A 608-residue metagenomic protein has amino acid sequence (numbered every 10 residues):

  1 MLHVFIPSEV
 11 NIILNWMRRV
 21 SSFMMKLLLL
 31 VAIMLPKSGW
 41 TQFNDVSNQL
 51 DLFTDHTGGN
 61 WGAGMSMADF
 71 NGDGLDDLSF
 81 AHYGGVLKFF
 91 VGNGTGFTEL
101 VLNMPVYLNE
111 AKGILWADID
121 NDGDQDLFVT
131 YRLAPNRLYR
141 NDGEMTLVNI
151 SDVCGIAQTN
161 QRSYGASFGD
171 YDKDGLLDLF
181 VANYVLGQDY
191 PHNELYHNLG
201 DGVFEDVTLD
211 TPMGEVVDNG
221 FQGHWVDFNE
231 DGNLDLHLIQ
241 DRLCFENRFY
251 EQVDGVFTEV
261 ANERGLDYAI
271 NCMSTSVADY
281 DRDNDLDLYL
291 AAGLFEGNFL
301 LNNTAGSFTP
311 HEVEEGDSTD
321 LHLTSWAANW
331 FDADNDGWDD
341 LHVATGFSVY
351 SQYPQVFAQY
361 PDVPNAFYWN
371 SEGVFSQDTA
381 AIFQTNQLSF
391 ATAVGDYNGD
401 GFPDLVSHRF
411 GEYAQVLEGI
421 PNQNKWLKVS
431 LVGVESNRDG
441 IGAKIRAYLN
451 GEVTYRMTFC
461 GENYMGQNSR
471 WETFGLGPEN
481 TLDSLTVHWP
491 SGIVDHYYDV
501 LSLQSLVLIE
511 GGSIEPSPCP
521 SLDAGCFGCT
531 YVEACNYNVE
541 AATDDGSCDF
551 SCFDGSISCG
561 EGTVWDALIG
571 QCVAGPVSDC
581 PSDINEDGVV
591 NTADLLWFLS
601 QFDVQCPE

Functional and structural regions predicted by a protein language model:
W40-N60, V91-N109, R140-Q161, Y196-D218 (+6 more regions): Blade-edge motifs of beta-propeller repeat domains
N48-D55, G96-F97, S307, E315-G316 (+1 more regions): Gly/Ser/Thr/Pro-enriched helix-cap/hinge segments flanking short amphipathic alpha-helices
G62-G72, A111-N121, Y164-K173, F221-E230 (+5 more regions): Beta-propeller blade termini
D73, D77, D122, D126 (+11 more regions): Acidic carboxylate motifs that coordinate Ca2+ or other divalent cations, activating on Asp/Glu
D77-H82, L127-Y131, L179-N183, L236-Q240 (+5 more regions): Hydrophobic beta-strand segments that make up the repeating blades of beta-propeller and related beta-repeat
A182-D189, A344-Y360: Short, conserved, GDST-rich strand-edge loop motifs in beta-rich repeat architectures
V532, G560-G575, I584-P607: Alpha-helical segments with a strong preference for the paired helices of cellulosomal dockerin domains
C535-D544, T563-A567: Extracellular, cysteine-rich, disulfide-stabilized repeat modules with beta-strand cores
